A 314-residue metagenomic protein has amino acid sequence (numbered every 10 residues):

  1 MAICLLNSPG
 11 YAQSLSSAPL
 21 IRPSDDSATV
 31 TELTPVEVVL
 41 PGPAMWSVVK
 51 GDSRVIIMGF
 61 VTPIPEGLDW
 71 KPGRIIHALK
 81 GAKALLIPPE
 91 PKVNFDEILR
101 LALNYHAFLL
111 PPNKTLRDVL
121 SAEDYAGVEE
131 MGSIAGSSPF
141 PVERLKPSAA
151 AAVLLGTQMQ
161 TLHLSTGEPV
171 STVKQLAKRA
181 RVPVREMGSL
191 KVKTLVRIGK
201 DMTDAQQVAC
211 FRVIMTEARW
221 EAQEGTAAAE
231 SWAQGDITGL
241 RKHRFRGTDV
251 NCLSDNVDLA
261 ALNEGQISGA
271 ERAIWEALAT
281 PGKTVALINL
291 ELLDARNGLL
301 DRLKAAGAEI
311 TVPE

Functional and structural regions predicted by a protein language model:
M1-N7: Bacterial N-terminal signal peptides
P9, D236-I237, G282: Residue-level recognition of short, well-ordered coil/turn positions that link secondary-structure elements
G10-S14: Boundary at the C-terminal end of the N-terminal hydrophobic targeting segment
A18-D258: Structured, acidic catalytic/metal-binding patches in enzyme active sites
C252-E314: A cross-kingdom marker for long, charged
